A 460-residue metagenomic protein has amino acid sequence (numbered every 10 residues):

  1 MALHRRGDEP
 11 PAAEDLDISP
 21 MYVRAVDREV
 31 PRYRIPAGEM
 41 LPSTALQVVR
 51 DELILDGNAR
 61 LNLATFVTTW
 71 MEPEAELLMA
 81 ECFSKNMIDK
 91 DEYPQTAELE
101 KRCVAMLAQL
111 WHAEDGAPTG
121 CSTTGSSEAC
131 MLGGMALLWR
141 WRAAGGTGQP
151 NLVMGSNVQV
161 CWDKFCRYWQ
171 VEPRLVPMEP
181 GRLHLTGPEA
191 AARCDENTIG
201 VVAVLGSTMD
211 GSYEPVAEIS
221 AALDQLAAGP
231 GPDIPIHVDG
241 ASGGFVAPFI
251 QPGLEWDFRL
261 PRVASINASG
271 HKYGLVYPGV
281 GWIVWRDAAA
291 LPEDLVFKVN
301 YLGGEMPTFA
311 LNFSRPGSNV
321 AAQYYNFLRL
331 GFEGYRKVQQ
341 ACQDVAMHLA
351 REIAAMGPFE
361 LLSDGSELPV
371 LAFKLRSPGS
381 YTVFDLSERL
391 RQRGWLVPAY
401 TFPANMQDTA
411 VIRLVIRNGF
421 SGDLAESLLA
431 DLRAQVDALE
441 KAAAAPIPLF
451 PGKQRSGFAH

Functional and structural regions predicted by a protein language model:
M1-A117, G394-W395, H460: N-terminal entrance/gating region of PLP-dependent enzymes' catalytic architecture
P10-D17, T124-D294: Conserved PLP-enzyme active-site core in the AAT-like
A64-V67, M87-D91, G116-T124, A268-H271 (+1 more regions): A short glycine/serine-rich beta->alpha loop
G116-A117, S363-V370, Q407-T409: Short Gly/Ser/Thr- and Asp/Glu-enriched loop/turn motifs at secondary-structure junctions
S207, R329-F332, S377, N418-G422: A generic structural motif
L226, M406-H460: PLP-dependent enzyme catalytic core of the Aspartate aminotransferase-like
F249-L368, K374-P378: Active-site C-terminal subdomain of aminotransferase-like
F359-G394, N418, R455-A459: Conserved PLP-binding catalytic core of the aspartate aminotransferase-like
